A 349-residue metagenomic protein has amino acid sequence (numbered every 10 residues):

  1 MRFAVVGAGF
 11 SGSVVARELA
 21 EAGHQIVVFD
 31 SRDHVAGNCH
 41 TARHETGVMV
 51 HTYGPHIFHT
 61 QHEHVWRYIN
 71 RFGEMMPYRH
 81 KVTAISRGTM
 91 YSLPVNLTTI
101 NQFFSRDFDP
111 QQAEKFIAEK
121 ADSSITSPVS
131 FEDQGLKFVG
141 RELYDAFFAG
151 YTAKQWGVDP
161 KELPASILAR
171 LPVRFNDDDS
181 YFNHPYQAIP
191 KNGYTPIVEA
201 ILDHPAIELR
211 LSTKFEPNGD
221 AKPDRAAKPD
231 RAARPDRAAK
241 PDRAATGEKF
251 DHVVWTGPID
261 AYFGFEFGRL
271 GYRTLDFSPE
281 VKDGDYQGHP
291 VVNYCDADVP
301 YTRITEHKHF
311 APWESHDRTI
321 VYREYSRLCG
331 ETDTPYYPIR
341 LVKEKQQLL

Functional and structural regions predicted by a protein language model:
R2-V28: N-terminal Rossmann-like FAD-binding beta1-loop-alpha1 element of flavoenzymes
A20-E45: Glycine-rich FAD pyrophosphate-binding loop
A22, E216-R243, G247-L349: Mid-domain catalytic core of redox enzymes that form a hydrophobic substrate pocket/lid adjacent to a catalytic redox
G37-N38, A84-S86, S92-L93, Y144 (+5 more regions): Short catalytic/ligand-binding loop motif for oxyanion handling, primarily in non-cytosolic enzymes, centered on
T46-D122: Dinucleotide-binding Rossmann-like beta1-alpha1 core, especially the glycine-rich loop that anchors the ADP
Y78-H80, R210-K214, H307: Conserved beta-strand termini and adjacent loop/short-helix elements that scaffold enzyme active sites in alpha/beta
R87-Y91, L97-K222, K240-F250: Active-site/ligand-binding neighborhood in enzyme catalytic cores
